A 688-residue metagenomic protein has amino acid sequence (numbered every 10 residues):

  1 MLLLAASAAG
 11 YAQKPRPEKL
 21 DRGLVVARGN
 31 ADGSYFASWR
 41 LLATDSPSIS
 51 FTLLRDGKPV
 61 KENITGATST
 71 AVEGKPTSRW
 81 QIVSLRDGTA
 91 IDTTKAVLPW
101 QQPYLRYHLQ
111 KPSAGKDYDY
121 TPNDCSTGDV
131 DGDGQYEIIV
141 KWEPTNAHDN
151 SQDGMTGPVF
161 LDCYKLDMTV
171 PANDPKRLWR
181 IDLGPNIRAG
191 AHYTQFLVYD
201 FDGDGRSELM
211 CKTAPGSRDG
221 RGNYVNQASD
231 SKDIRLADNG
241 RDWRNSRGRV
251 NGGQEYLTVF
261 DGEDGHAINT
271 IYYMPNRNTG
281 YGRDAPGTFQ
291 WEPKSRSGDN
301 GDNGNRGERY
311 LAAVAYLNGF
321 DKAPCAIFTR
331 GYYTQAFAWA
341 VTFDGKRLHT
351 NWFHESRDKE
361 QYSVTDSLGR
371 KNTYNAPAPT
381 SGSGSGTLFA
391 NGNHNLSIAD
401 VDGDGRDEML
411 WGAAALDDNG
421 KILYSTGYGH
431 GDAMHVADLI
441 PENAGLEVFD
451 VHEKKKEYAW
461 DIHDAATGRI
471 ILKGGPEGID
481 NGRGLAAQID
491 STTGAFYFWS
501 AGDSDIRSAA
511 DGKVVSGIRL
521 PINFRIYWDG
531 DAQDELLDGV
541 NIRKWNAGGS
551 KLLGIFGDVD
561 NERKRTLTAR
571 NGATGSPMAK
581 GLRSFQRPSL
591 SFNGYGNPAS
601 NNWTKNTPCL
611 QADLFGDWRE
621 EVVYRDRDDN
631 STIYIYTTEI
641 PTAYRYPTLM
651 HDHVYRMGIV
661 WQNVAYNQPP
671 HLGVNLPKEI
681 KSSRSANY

Functional and structural regions predicted by a protein language model:
M1-Q13: Bacterial Sec-dependent N-terminal signal peptides
L3-A6, V26, T350: Generic detector of low-complexity/intrinsically disordered segments and short hydrophobic N-terminal stretches
P17-G23, S34, L41-S46, T52-D56 (+1 more regions): Beta-propeller-forming repeat regions
A27-G33: Short, solvent-exposed loop/linker segments at the N-terminal edge of repeated beta-sheet extracellular domains
